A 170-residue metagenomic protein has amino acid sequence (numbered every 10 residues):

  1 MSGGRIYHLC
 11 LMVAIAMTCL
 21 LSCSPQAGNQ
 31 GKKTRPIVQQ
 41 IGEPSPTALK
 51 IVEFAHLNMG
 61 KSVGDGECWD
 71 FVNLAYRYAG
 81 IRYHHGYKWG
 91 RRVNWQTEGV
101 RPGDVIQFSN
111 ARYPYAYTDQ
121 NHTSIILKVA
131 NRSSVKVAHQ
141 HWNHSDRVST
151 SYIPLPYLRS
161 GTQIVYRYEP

Functional and structural regions predicted by a protein language model:
S2, S22-C23: Extracellular/lumenal mature domains of secreted and surface-exposed proteins
S2-L11: Bacterial N-terminal signal peptides that target proteins for export
C10-C19: Bacterial N-terminal signal peptides
S24-H84, T118: N-terminal capping segments
P36-G42, I126-P170: Aromatic- and glycine-rich peptidoglycan recognition patches
K61, I81-H84, W89, S151-G161: Core nucleotidyl-transferase/polymerase catalytic module
R82-H144: ...with weaker cross-activation on analogous glycine-rich loops/strands in unrelated enzymes
